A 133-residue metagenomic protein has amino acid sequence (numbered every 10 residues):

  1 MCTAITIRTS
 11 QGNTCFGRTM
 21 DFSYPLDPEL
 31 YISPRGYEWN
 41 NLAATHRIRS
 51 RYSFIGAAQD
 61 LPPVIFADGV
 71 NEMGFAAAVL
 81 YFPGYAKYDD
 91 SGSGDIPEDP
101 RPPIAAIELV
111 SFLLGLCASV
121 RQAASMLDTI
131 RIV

Functional and structural regions predicted by a protein language model:
M1-R101: A contiguous strand-loop segment
E98-V133: Proteins synthesized as precursors that undergo proteolytic processing into mature forms
